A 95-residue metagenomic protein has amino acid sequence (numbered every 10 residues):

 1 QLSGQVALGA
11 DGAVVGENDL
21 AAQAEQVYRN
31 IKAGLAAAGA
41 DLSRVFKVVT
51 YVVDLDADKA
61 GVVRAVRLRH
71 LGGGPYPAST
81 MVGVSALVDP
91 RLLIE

Functional and structural regions predicted by a protein language model:
Q1-E95: Short, polar/acidic, helix-capping and beta-turn segments at strand->helix junctions that line the mouths
